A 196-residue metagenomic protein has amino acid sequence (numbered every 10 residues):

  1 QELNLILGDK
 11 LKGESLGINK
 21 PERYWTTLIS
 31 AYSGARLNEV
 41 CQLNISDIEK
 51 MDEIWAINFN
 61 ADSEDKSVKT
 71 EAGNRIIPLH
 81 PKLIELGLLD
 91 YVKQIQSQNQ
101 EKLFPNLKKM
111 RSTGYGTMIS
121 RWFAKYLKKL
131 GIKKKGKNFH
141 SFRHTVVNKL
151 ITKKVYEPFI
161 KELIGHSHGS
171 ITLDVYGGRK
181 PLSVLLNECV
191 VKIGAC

Functional and structural regions predicted by a protein language model:
Q1-L37, C41, M51: Basic, Lys/Arg- and aromatic-enriched nucleic-acid-binding interface segment
E2, Q42-G87: Conserved tyrosine-mediated DNA breakage-rejoining catalytic core shared by Y-recombinases
E14-N19, S112-T117, G136-K137: N-terminal core-binding DNA-recognition domain of tyrosine site-specific recombinases/integrases
K20-R23, E53, G73, Q98 (+2 more regions): Exposed loop/turn and edge beta-strand positions of beta-sandwich/beta-sheet ligand-binding modules
W25-L28, Y32, E39, M118 (+1 more regions): C-terminal catalytic core of tyrosine-transesterase DNA break-rejoin enzymes
D47-E53, K134-G136, V155-V175, C196: Short, polar N-cap/turn motifs at the start of nucleic acid-interacting alpha helices
S63, I164-A195: Catalytic-site neighborhood detector that most strongly recognizes the C-terminal catalytic loop/helix of tyrosine
K66-L89, Q100-A124: C-terminal catalytic core of Y-nucleophile DNA break-rejoin enzymes
